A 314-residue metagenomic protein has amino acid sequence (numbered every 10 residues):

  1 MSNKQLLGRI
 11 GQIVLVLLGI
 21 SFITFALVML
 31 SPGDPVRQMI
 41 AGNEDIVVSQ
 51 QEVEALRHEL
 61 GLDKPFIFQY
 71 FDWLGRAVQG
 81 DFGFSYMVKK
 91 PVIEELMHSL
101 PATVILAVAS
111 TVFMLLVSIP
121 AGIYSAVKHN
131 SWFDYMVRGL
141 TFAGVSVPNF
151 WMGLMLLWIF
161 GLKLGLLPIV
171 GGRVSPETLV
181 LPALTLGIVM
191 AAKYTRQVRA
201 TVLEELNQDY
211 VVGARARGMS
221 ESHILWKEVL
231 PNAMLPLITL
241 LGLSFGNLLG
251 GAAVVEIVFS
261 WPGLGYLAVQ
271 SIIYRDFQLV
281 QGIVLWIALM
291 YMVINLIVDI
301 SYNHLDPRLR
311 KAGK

Functional and structural regions predicted by a protein language model:
M1-T24: Hydrophobic secretory-pathway targeting helix
S2-K4, L96-F133, G172-K314: Alpha-helical transmembrane segments of integral membrane proteins, especially multi-pass inner/plasma-membrane
I10-V14, V28, S125-V127: Short, motif-level signal for alpha-helix interfacial/capping segments enriched in acidic residues and aromatics/proline
L17-F68, G165-L181: Hydrophobic alpha-helical transmembrane segments of membrane transport/permease proteins and related membrane-embedded
G19-F22, V108-V112, M152-L156, L285: Hydrophobic alpha-helical transmembrane segments of multi-pass integral membrane proteins
I23-L30, L60, G75, G139-P168 (+1 more regions): Membrane-water interface segments at the C-terminal ends of transmembrane alpha-helices in multi-pass inner-membrane
V53, R57-P65, G83-Y86, V92 (+2 more regions): Membrane-interfacial helix-loop-helix junctions in multi-pass membrane proteins
L62-I119: An internal, D/E-rich "acidic patch" concept
